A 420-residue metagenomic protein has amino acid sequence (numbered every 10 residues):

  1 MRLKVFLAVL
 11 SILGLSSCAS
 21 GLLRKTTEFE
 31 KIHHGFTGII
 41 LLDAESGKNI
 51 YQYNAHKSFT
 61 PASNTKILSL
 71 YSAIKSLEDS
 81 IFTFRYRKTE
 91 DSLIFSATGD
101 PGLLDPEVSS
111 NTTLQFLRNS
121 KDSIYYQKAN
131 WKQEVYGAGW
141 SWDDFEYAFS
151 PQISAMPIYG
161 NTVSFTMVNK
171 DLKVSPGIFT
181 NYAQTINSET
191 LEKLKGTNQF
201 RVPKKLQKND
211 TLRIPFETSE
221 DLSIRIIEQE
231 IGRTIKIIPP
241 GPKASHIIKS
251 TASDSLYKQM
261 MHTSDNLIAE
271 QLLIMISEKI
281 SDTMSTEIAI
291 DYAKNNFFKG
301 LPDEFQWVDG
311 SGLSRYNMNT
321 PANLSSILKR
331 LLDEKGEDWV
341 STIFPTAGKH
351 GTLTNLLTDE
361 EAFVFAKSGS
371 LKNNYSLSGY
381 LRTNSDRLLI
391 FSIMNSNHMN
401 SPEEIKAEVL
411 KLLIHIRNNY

Functional and structural regions predicted by a protein language model:
M1-F29: Bacterial Sec-dependent N-terminal signal peptides
C18-S58, L77-S80, Q115-D122: Beta-lactamase-like hydrolase cores
F36-I39, Y257, A269, K294 (+1 more regions): Short glycine-rich loop/turn motifs
E45-G47, K57-T60, G99-L103, N130-Q133 (+7 more regions): Solvent-exposed loop/turn segments at secondary-structure junctions within structured extracellular/periplasmic domains
G47, K66-A73, I124, M156 (+5 more regions): Residue-level preference for non-acidic, small/hydrophobic
I50-Q52, L273-Y420: Small-residue-rich helix-loop
Q52-L68, S72: Short active-site loop at a secondary-structure junction that contains or immediately precedes the catalytic residue(s)
K75-D303, N418-N419: Conserved serine DD-peptidase/penicillin-binding transpeptidase domain and beta-lactam-recognizing active-site
